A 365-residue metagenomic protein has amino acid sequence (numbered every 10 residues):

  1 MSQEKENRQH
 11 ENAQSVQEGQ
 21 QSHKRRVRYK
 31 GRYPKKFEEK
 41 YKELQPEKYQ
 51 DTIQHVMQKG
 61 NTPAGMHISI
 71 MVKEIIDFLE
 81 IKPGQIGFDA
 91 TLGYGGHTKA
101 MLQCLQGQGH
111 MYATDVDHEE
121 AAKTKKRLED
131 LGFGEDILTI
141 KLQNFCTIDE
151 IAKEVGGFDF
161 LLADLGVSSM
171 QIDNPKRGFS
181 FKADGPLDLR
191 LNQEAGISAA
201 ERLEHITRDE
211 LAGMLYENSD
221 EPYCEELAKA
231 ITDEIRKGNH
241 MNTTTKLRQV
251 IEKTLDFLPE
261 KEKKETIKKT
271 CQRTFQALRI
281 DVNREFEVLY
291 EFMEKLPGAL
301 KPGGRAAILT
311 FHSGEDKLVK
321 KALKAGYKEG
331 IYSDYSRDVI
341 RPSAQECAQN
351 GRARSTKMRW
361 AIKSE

Functional and structural regions predicted by a protein language model:
S2-E365: S-adenosyl-L-methionine-dependent methyltransferase catalytic core, i.e., the SAM/SAH-binding region
